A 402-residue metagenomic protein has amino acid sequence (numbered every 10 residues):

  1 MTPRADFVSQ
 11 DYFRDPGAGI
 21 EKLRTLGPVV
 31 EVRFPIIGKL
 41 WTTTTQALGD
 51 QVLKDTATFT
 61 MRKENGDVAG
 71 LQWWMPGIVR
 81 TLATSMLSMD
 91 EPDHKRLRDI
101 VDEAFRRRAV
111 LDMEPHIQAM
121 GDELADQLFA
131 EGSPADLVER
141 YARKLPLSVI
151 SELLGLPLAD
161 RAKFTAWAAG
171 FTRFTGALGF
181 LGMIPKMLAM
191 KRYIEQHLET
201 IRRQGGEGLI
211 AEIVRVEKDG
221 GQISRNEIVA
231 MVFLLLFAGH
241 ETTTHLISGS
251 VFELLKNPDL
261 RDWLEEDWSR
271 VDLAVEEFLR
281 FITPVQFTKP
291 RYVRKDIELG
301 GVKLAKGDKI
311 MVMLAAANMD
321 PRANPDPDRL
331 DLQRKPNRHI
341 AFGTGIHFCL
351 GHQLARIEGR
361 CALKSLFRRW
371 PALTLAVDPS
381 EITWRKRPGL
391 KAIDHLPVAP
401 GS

Functional and structural regions predicted by a protein language model:
M1-S402: Cytochrome P450
